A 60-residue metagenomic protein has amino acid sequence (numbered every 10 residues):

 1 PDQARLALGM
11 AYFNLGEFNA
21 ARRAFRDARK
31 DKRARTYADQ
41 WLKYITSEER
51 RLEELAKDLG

Functional and structural regions predicted by a protein language model:
F13-R23, Y44-G60: Alpha-helical linker/edge segments of TPR/alpha-solenoid repeat scaffolds and analogous pre-/post-domain helices
K30-D31: Structural marker of alpha-solenoid helical repeat scaffolds
